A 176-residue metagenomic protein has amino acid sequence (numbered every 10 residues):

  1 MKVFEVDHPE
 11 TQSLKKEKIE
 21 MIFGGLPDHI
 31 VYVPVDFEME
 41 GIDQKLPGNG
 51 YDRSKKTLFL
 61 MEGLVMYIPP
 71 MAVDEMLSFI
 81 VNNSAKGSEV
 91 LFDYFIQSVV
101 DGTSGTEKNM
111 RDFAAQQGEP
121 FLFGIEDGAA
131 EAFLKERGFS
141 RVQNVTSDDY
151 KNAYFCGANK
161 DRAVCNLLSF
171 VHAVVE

Functional and structural regions predicted by a protein language model:
M1-E176: Alpha-helical subdomain
